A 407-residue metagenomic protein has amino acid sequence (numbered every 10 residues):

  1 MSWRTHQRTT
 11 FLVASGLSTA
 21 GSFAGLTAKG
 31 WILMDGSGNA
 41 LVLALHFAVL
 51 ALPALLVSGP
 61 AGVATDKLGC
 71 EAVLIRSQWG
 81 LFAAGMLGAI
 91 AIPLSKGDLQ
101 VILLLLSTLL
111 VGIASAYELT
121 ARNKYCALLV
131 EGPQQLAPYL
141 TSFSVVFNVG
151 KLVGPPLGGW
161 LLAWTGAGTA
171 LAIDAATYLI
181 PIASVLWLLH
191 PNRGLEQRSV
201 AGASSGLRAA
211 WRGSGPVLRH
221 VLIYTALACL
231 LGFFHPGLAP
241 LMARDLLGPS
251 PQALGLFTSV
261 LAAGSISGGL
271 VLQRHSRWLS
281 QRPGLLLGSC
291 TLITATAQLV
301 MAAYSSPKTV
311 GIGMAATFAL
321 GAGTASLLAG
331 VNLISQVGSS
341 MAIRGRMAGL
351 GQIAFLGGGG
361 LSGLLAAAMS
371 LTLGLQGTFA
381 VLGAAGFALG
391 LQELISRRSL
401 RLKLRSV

Functional and structural regions predicted by a protein language model:
M1-R8, H190-I223: Juxtamembrane intracellular "pre-TM" segments in multi-pass secondary transporters
R4-L12, A40, V101, L105 (+4 more regions): Primarily residues marking transmembrane-helix entry/exit sites
T10-L26, V49-V63, L74-L81, L103-A163 (+4 more regions): Substrate-agnostic recognition of the 12-TM MFS/MFS-like secondary transporter fold
A24-A28, T165-A172, A209-V271: A single, central transmembrane helix in multi-pass transporters
G25-A28, I32, S37-L45, T141 (+2 more regions): Small-residue hotspots at the loop-to-helix junctions and early N-terminal turns of transmembrane alpha-helices
L56-P60, K67, E71-V73, S77-G80 (+1 more regions): C-terminal transmembrane bundle of multi-pass solute transporters/carriers
I90-S107, A302-A316: Helix-loop junctions at membrane interfaces in 12-TM secondary transporters
D98-G112, P138-E196, H235, S259-V260 (+3 more regions): Hydrophobic alpha-helical transmembrane segments
